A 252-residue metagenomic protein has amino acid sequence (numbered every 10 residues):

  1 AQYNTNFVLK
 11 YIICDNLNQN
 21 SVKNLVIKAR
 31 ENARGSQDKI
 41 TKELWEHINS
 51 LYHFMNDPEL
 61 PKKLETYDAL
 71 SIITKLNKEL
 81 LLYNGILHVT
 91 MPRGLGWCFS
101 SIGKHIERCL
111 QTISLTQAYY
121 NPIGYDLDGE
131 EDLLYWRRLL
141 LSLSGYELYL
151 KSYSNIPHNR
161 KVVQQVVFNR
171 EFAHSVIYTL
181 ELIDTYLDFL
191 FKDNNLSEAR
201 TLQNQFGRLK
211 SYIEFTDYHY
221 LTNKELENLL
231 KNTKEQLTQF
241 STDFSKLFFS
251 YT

Functional and structural regions predicted by a protein language model:
A1-T252: Alpha-helical transmembrane segments and their helix-helix packing motifs
